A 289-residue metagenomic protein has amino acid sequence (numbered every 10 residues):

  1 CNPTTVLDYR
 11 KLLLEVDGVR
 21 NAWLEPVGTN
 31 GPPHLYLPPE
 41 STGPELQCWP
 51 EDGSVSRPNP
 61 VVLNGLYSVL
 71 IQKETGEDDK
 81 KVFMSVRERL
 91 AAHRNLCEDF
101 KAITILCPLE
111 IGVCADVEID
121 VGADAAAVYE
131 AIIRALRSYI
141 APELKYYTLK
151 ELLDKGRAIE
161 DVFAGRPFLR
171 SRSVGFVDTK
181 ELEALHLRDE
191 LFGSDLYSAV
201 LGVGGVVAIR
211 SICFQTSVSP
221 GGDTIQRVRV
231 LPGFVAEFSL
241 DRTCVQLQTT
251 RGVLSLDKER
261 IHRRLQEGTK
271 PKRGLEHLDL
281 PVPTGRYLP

Functional and structural regions predicted by a protein language model:
N2, P26, C213, L231-F238: Low-complexity, charged, repeat-rich alpha-helical/coil interaction segments
N2-K180, V245-P289: Carbohydrate-recognition loop of C-type lectin domains
V19-R20, V206-V207, L231: Short coil/loop linkers at secondary-structure junctions
Y36, I159-V162, P220-L231: Eukaryote-specific, cytoplasm-facing alpha-helical/coiled-coil scaffolding segments in long proteins
T148-L152, R166-V228: C-terminal structured "cap/appendage" subdomains that terminate the fold
D223-R251, E259: Solvent-exposed, conformationally flexible loop/turn segments
